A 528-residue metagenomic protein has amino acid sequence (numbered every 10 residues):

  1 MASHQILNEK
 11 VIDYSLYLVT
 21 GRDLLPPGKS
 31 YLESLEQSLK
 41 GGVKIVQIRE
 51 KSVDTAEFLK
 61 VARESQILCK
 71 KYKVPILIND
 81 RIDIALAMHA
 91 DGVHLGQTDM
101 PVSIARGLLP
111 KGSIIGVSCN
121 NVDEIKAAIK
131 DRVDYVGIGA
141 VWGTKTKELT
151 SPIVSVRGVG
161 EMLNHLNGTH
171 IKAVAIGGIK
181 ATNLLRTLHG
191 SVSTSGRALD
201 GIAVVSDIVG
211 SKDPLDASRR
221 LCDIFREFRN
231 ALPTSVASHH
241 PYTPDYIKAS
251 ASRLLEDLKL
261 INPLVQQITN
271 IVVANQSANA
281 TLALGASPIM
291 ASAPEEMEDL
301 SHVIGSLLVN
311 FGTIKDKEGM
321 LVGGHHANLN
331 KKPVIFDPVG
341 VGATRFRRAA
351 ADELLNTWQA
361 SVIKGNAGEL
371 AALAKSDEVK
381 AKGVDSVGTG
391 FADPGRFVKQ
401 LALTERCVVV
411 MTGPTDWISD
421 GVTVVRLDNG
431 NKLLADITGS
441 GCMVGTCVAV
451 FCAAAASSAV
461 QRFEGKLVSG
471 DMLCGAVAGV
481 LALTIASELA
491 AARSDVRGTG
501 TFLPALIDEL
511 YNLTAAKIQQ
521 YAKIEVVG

Functional and structural regions predicted by a protein language model:
A2-G92, T98-D99, G107-D134, G168-I171 (+6 more regions): Conserved N-terminal beta1-alpha1 strand-loop-helix module at the mouth
Y31-E33, L59-R63, T150-G160, S218 (+2 more regions): Charged helix-capping and loop-helix junction motifs
K40, P244-K364, G368, A372 (+2 more regions): Ribokinase/PfkB-type carbohydrate-kinase core domain
L59-R132, F346-R426, G430-L433: Conserved phosphate/ATP/ADP-binding segment of small-molecule kinases
I129, D134-L215, P414-L433: Active-site/ligand-binding-proximal alpha/beta "capping" segment
A173-G177, G210, N431-V448, V468 (+1 more regions): Short glycine/threonine-rich catalytic loop with a Thr-x-Gly-x-Asp
V192-R197, I202-D207, S211-D213, V448-P504 (+1 more regions): Conserved post-catalytic alpha-helical subdomain immediately downstream of the catalytic base and nucleotide-binding
D216-S218, I224, F228-D257, I261 (+2 more regions): Charged C-terminal helix
